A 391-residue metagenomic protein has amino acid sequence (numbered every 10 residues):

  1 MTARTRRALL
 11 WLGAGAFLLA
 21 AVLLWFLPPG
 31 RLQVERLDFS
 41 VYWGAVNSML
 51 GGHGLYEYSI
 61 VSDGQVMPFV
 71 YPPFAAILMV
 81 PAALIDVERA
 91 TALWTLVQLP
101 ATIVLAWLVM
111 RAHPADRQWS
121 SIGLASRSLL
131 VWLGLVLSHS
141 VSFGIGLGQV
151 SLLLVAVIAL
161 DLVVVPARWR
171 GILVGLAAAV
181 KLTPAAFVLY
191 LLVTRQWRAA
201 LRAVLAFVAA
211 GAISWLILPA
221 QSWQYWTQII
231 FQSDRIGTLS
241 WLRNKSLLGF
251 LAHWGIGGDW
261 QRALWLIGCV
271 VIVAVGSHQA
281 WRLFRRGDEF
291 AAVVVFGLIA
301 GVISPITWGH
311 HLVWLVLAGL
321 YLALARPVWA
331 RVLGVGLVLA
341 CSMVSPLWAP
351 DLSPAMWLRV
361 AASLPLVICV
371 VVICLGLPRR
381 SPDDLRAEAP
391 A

Functional and structural regions predicted by a protein language model:
M1-R170, T194-V316, R379-A391: Primarily membrane-embedded glycan-assembly and transfer machineries that use lipid-linked glycans
T2-A3, A177, P327, A355: General helical secondary-structure elements
D38, P72, S138, A179 (+2 more regions): Alpha-helix initiation/capping motif
V174-L191, I303-H311: Transmembrane helices and adjacent periplasmic/lumenal helix-loop junctions of polyprenol-phosphate-dependent
R195, L322-A323: Interfacial segments of multi-pass membrane proteins
A323-A391: Aromatic-enriched
